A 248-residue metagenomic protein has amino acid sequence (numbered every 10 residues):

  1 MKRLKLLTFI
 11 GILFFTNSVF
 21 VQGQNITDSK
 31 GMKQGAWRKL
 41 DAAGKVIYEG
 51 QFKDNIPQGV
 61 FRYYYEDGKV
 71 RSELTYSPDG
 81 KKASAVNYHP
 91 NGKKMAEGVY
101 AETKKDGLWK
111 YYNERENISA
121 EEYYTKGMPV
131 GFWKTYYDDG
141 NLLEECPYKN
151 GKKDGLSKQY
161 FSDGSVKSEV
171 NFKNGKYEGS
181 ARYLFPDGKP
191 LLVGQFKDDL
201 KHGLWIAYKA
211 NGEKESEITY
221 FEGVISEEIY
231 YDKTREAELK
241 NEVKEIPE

Functional and structural regions predicted by a protein language model:
M1-N25: Bacterial Sec-dependent N-terminal signal peptides
V19-E248: Glycine/tyrosine- and acidic-biased, solvent-exposed loop/turn segments at the edges of beta-strands
